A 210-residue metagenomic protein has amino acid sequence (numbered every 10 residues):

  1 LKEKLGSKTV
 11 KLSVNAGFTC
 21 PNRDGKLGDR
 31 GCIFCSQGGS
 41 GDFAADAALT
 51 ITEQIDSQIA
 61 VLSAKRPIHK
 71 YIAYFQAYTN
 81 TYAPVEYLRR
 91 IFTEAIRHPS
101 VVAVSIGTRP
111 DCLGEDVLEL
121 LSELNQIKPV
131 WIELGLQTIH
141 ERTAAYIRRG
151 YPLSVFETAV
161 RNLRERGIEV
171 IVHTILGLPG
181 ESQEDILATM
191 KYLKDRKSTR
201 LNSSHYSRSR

Functional and structural regions predicted by a protein language model:
L1-L5: A broadly conserved sequence feature marking short terminus-proximal activation segments in nucleic acid-centric
S7-T50: Canonical Radical SAM [4Fe-4S] cluster-binding loop centered on the CxxxCxxC motif and its immediate flanking residues
G31, E133, T143, I171-T174: N-terminal small/glycine-rich loop or linker at the start of catalytic domains across soluble metabolic enzymes
G38-Q58, L62-V85, S100-L113, P129-V155 (+1 more regions): Core AdoMet radical
L62-A64, F92-P99, L121-P129, R161-E165: Acidic (Asp/Glu)-rich catalytic clusters
V85-T93, G114-E123, E184-I186: Distinct, well-ordered alpha-helical segments
H98-V104, E169-V172: Short, surface-exposed connector motifs at secondary-structure boundaries
S154-R210: Conserved C-terminal portion of the radical SAM core fold that forms the substrate/S-adenosylmethionine-binding
